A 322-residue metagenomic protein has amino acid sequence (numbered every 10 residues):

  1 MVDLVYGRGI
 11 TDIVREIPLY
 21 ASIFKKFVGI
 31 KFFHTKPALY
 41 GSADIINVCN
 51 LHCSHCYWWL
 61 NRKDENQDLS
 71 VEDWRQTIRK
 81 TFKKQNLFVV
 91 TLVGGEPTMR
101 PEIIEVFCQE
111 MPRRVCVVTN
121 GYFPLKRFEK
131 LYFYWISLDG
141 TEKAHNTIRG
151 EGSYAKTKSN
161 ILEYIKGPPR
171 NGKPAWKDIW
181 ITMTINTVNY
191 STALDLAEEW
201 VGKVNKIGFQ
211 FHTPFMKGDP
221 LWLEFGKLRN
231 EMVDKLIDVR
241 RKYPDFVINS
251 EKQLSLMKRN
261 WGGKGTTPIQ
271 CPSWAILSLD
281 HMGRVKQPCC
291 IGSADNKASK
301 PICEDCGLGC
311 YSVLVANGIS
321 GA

Functional and structural regions predicted by a protein language model:
M1-L4, D12, D64, Y132-V285 (+1 more regions): Radical SAM enzyme [4Fe-4S]-AdoMet core and its adjacent flexible, acidic and glycine-rich loops/tails across
V2-K130: Conserved alpha-helical substructure of the radical SAM core
L19-A38, C271-I291: Short, charged low-complexity linear segments at domain edges
G41, I45, Y134, I181 (+2 more regions): A structural signal for short, well-ordered beta-strand segments
V48, H52, Q270, I302-D305: The −1 position to Zn-ligating cysteines in a subset of zinc-ribbon hairpins
C53, L60, K227, A275 (+3 more regions): Extracellular/secretory pathway and lumenal proteins
W59, V93, S137, Q210 (+1 more regions): Conserved residues at the C-terminal ends of beta-strands
D280, R284-A322: Membrane-interface junctions of multi-pass transporters
